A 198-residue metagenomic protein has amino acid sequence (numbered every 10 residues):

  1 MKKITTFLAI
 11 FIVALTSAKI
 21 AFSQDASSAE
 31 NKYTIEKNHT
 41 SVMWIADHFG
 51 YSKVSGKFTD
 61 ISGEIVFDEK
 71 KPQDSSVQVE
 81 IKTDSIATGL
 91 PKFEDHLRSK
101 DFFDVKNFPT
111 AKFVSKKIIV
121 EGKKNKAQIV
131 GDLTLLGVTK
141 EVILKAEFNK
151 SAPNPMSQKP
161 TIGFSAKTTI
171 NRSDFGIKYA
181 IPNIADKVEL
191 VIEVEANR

Functional and structural regions predicted by a protein language model:
M1-S28: Bacterial Sec-dependent N-terminal signal peptides
F22-R198: Low-complexity, acidic/polar, glycine-enriched regions of mature
